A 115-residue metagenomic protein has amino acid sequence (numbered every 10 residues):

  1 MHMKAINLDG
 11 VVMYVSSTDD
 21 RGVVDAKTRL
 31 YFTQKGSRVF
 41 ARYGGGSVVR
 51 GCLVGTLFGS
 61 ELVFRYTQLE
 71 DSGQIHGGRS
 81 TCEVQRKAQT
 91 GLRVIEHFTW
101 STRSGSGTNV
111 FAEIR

Functional and structural regions predicted by a protein language model:
H2-Y31, K35, L62-R115: Beta-sheet ligand-binding and adhesion/scaffold domains
T28-T56: N-terminal glycine/threonine-rich, aromatic-flanked beta-hairpin/loop signature
F58-S60: Short acidic-glycine loop/turn motifs at beta-strand connectors
